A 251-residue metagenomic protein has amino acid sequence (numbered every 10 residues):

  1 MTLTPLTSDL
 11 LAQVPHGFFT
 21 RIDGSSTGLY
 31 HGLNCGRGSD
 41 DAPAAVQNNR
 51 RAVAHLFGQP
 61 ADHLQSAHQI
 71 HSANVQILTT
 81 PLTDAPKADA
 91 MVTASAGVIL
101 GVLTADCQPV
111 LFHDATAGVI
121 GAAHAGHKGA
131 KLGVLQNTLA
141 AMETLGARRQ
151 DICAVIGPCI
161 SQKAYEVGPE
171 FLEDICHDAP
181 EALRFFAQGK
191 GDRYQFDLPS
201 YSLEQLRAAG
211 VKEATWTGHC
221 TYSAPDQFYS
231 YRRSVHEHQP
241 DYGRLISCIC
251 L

Functional and structural regions predicted by a protein language model:
M1-L251: Active-site microenvironment for binding and transforming phosphate-containing groups
